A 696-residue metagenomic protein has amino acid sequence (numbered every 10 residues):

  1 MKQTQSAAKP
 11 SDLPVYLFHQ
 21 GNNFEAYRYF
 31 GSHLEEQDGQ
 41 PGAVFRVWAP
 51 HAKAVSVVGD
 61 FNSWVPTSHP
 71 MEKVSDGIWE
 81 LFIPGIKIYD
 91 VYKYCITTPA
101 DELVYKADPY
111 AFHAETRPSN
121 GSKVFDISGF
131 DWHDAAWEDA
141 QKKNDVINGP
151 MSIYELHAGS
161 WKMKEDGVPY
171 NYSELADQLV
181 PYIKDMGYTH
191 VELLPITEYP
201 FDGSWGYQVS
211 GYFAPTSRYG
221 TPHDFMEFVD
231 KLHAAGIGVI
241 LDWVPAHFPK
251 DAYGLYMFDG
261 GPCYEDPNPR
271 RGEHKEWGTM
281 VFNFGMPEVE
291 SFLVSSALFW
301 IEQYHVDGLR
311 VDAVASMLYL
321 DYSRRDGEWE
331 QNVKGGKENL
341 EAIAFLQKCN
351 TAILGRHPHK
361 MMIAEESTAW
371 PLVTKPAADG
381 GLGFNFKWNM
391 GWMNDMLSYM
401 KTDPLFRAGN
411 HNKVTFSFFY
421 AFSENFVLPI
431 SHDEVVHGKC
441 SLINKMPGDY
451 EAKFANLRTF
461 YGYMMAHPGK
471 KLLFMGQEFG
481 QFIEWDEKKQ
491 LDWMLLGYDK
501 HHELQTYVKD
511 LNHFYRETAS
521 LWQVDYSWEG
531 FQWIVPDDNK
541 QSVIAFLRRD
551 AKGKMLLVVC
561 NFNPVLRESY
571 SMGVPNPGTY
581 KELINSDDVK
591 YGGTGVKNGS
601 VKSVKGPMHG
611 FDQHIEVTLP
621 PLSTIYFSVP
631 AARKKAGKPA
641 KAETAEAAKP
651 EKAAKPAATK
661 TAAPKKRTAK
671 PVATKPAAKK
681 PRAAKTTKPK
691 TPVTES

Functional and structural regions predicted by a protein language model:
M1-Q40, E72-E155, S160-G167, E174 (+1 more regions): The feature marks proteins involved in alpha-glucan
P41-F45: Structural beta-strand segments of beta-rich domains
V47, Y94, L156, I183 (+13 more regions): Conserved, mostly hydrophobic/aromatic
W48-V55, P575-G578: Short proline/glycine-enriched turn/loop motifs at strand-loop junctions of beta-rich domains
I88-Y92, G599-K635: C-terminal beta-strand-rich structural cap/linker in extracellular carbohydrate-active enzymes
E115, A135-N148, H157-E338, V617: Substrate-binding/active-site clefts of carbohydrate-active enzymes
H305-D307, Y322-K488, L495, R516-D587 (+1 more regions): Conserved alpha/beta catalytic core and glycan-binding cleft of carbohydrate-active enzymes
R633-S696: Intrinsically disordered, polybasic Lys/Arg-rich low-complexity tracts
